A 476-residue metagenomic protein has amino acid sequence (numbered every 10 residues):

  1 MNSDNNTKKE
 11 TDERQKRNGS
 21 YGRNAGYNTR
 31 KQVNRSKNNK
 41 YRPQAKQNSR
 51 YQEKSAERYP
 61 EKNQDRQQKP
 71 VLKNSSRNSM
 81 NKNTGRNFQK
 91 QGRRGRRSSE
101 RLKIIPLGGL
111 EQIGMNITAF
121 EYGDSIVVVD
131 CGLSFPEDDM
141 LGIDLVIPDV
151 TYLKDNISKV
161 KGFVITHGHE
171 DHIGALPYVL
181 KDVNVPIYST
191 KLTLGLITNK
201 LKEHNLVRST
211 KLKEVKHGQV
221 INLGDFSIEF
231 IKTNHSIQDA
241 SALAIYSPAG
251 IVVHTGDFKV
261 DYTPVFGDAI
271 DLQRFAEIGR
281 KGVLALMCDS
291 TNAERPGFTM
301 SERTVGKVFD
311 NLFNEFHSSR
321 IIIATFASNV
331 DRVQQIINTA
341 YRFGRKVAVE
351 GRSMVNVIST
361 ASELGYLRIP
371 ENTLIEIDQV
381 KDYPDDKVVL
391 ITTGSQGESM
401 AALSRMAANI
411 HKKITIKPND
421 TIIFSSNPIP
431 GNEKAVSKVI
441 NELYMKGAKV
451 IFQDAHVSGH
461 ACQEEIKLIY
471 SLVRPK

Functional and structural regions predicted by a protein language model:
M1-S98: Intrinsically disordered, low-complexity RNA-associated tracts
K90-V164, H169-D382, L403-T415, K434-S437: His/Asp/Glu-rich metal-coordinating catalytic cores of metallo-dependent phosphodiesterases/hydrolases acting on
K161, L284, V388, D420 (+1 more regions): Conserved acidic residues
V283-L284, S318, I466-K476: Proline-aspartate-enriched helix->loop->beta-strand connector
T299-V305, T392-A408, I429-A435, A455-E464: A general structural motif
T325-A327, R352, T392-Q396, S425-I429: Structural motif
K412, I416, S426-G447: Redox- and metal-dependent alpha/beta enzyme cores, enriched for Fe-S-associated oxidoreductases and cofactor-handling
L443-L468: Generic long, charged, amphipathic alpha-helical segments
